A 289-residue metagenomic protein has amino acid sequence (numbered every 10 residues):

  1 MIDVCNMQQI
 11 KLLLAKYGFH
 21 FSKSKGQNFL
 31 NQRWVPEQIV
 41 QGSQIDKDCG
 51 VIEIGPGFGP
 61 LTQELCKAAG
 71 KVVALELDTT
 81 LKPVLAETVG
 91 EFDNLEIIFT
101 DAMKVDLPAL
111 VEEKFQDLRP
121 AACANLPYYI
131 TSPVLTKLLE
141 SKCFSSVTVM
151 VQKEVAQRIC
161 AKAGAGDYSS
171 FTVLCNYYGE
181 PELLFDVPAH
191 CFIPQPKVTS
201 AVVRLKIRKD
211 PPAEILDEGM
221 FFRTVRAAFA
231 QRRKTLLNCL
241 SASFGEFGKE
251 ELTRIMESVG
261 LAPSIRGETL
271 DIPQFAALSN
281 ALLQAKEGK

Functional and structural regions predicted by a protein language model:
M1-A227, R254-E257, R266-E268, A277 (+2 more regions): Catalytic cores of RNA-modifying enzymes
A230: Conserved catalytic loop of SAM-dependent methyltransferase domains
S241-E246: Short helix-coil junctions and helix-kink-helix linkers
K249-L252: Short amphipathic alpha-helix in the helical subdomain of ABC transporter nucleotide-binding domains
V259-L261: Primarily EF-hand calcium-binding motifs
